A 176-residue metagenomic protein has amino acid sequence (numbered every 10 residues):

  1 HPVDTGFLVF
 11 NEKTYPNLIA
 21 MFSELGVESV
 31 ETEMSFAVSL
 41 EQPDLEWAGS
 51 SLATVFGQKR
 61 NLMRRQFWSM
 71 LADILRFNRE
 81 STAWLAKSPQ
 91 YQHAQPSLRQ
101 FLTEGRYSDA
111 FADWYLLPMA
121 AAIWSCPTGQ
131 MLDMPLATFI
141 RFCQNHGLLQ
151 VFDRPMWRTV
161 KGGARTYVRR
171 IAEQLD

Functional and structural regions predicted by a protein language model:
H1: Glycine-rich FAD pyrophosphate-binding loop
D4, N11-R141: Mobile amphipathic helical/loop "lid" adjacent to a hydrophobic cofactor/ligand pocket
T5-L8, W157-R158: A short acidic, glycine-rich active-site loop that binds or catalyzes chemistry on phosphate/adenosine moieties
R141-D176: Helical element adjacent to the flavin cofactor pocket in flavoenzyme catalytic cores
